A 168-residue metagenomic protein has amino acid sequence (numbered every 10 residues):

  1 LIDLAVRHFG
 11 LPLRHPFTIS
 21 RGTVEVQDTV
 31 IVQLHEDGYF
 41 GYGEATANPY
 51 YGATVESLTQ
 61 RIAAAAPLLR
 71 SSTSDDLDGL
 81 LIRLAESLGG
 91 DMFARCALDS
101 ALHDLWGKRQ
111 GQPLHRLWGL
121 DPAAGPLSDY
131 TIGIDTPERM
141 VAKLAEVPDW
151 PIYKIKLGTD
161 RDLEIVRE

Functional and structural regions predicted by a protein language model:
L1-F9, I19-T23, I82, E86 (+2 more regions): N-terminal amphipathic alpha-helix/helix-capping segment at the start of soluble metabolic enzymes
L1-Y51: Structured beta-strand/loop patches that form or line metal/cofactor-binding pockets in enzymes
D3, D37-G38, S72-L77, L114-H115 (+1 more regions): Short hydrophobic/aromatic-rich motifs at helix boundaries and adjacent loops
F9-P16, S20-G22, Q27, A53-T54 (+5 more regions): Surface-exposed loop/turn and secondary-structure junction residues enriched for glycine/proline
L13-G22, G38, V55-A63, R95-S100 (+2 more regions): Short, mixed-charge, low-aromatic patches
V24-V26, D37, W106, L120-P122 (+1 more regions): A generic structural signal for short, solvent-exposed coil/turn residues that cap or connect secondary-structure
L34-H35, F40-R109: Metal- or metallocofactor-binding catalytic centers and their adjacent structured scaffolds across diverse enzyme
L114-E168: Metal-dependent enolase-superfamily TIM-barrel catalytic cores that perform enediolate-based chemistry
